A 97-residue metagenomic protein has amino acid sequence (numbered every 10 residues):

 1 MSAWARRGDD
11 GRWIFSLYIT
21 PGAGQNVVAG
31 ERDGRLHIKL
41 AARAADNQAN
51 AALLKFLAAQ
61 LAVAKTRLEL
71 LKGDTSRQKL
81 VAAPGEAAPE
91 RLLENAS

Functional and structural regions predicted by a protein language model:
M1-L54, V63-K65, E69-D74, K79-S97: Contiguous, often N-terminal, cationic amphipathic patches that form binding interfaces
Q60: C-terminal catalytic core of tyrosine-transesterase DNA break-rejoin enzymes
